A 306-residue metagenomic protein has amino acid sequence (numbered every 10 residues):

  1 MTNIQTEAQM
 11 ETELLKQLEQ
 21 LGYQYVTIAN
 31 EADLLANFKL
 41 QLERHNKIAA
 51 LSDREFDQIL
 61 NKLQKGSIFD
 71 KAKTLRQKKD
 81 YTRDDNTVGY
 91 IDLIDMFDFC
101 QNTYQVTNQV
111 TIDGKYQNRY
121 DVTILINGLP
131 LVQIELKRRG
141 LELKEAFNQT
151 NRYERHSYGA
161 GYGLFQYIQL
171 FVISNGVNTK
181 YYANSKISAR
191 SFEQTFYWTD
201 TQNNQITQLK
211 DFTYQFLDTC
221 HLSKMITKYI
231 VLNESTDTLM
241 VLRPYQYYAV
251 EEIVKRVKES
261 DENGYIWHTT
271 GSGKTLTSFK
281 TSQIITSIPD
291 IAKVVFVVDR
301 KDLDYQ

Functional and structural regions predicted by a protein language model:
T2-V298, D302-Q306: ATP-dependent helicase/translocase motor core
